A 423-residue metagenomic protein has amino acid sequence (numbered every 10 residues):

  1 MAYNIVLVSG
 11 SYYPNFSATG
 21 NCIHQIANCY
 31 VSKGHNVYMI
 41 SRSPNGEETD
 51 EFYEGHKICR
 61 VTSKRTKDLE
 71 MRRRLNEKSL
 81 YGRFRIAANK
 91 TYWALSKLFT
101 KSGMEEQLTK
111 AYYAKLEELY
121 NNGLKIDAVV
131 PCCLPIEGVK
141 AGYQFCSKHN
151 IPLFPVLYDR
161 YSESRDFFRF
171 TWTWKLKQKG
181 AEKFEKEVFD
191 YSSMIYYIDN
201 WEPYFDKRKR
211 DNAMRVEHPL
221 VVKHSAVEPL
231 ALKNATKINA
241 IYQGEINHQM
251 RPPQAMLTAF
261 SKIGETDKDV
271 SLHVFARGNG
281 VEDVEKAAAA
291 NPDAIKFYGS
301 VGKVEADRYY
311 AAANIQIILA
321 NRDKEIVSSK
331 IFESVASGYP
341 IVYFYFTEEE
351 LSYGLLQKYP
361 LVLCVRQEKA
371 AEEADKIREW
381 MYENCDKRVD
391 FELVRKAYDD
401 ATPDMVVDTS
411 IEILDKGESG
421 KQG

Functional and structural regions predicted by a protein language model:
M1-K67, M194, V221, I263: N-terminal subdomain of nucleotide-sugar transferases
E77-A128, I136, Q178-A181: Conserved nucleotide-sugar donor-binding subdomain of glycosyltransferases
G103, E137-K140, Q144, K148 (+2 more regions): Membrane-proximal helix-turn-helix segments that form the acceptor-binding/catalytic region of lipid-linked
S193, Y310-E325: Acidic donor-binding loop of glycosyltransferase active sites
I198-W201, H218-P219: Carbohydrate-associated surface elements
L232-R251, L257-F260: Conserved donor-binding/catalytic core segment of Leloir-type glycosyltransferases
Q243, V270-D283: Glycosyltransferase donor-sugar binding loop
D267, E282-E305: Nucleotide-activated donor-binding/catalytic signature segment of Leloir-type glycosyltransferases, i.e., the conserved
